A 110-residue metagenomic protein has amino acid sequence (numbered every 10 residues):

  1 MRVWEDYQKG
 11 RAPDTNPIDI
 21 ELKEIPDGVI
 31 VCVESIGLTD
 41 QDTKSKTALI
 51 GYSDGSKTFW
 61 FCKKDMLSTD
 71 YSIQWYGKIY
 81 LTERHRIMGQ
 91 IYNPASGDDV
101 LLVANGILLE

Functional and structural regions predicted by a protein language model:
M1-E110: Beta-strand-centric surfaces of beta-sandwich/beta-rich domains
